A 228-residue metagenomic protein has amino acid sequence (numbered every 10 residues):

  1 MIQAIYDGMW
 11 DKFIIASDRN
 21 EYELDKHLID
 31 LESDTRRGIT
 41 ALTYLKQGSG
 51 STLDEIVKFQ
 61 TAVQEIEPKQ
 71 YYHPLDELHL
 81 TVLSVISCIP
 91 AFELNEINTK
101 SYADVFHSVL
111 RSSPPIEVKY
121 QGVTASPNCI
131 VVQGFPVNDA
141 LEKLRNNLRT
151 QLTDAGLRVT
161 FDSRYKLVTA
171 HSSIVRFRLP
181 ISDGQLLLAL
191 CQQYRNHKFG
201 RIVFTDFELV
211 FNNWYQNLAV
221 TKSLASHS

Functional and structural regions predicted by a protein language model:
M1-S228: Histidine-dependent nucleotide/RNA phosphoesterase domain, centered on the 2H-phosphoesterase fold with its duplicated
